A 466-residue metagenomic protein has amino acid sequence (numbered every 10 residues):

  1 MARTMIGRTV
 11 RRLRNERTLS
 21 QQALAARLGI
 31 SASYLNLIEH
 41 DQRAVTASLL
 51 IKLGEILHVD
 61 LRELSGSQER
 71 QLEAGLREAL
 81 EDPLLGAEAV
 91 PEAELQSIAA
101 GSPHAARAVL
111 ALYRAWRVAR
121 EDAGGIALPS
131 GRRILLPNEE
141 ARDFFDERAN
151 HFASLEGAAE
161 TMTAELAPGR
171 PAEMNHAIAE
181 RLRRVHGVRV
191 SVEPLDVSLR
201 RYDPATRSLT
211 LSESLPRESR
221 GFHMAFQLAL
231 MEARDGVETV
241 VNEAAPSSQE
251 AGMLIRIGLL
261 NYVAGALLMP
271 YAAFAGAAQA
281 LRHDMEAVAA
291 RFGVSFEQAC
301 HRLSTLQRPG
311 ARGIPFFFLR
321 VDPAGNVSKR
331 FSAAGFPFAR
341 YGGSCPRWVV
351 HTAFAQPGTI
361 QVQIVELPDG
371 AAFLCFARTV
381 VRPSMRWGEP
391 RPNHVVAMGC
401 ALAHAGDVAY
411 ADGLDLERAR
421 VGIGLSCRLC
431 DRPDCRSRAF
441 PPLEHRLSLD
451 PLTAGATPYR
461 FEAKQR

Functional and structural regions predicted by a protein language model:
A2-M5, R12-N15, A26, I30 (+3 more regions): Short juxta-domain linker segments that transition from a proline/glycine-rich, charged coil into a short amphipathic
V10, Q21, A32, A47-L50 (+1 more regions): Helix-turn-helix DNA-binding elements, focusing on the entry/boundary residues of the two helices that contact DNA
T18-L37, K52: Short alpha-helical DNA-recognition segment
